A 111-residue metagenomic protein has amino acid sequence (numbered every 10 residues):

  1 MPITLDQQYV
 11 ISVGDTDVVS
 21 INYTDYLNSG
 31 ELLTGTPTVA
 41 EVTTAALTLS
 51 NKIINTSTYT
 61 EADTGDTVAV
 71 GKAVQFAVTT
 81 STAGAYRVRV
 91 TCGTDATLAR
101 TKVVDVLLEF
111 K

Functional and structural regions predicted by a protein language model:
M1-E31: Predominantly extracytoplasmic/ectodomain segments of secreted and cell-surface proteins
E31-E61: Change to "...patches in solvent-exposed regions of secreted, membrane-anchored, or virion-exposed structural
T64-Q75: Aromatic sugar-binding surface patches on proteins that engage polysaccharides or sugar-phosphate polymers
T79-A85: Surface-exposed, short loops/turns at beta-strand junctions within beta-sandwich domains
T91-D95: Beta-strand-rich extracellular modules
L98-V104: Extracellular and select intracellular beta-sandwich modules with Ser/Thr-enriched, small-residue motifs on
D105-K111: Short beta-strand edge segments in extracellular beta-sheet folds
